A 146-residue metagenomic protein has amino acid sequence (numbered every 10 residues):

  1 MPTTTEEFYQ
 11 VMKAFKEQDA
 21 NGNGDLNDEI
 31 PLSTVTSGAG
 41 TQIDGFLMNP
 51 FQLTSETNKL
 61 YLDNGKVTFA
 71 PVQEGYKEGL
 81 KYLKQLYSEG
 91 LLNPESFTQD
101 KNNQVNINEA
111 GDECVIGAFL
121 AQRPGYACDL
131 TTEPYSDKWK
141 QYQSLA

Functional and structural regions predicted by a protein language model:
M1-A146: Extracytoplasmic/secretory soluble proteins
